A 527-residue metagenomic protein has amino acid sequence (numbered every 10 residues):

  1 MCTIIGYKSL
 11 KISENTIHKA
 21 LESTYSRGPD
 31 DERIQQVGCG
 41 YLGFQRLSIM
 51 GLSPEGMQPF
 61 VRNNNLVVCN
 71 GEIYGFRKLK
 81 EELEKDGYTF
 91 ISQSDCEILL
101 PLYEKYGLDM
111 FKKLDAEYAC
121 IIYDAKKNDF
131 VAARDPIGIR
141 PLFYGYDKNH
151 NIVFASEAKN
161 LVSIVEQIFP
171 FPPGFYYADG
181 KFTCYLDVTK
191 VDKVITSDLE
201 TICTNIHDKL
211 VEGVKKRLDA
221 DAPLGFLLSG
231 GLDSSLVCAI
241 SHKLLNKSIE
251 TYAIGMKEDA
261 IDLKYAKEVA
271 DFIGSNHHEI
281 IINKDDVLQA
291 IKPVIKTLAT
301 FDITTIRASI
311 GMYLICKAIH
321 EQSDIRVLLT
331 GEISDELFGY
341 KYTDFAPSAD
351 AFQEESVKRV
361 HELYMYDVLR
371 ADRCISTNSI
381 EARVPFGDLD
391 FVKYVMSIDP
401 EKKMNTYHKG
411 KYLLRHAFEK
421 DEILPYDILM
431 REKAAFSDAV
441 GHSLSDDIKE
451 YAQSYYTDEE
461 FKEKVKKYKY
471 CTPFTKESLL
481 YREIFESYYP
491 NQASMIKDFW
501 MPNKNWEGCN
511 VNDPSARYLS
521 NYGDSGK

Functional and structural regions predicted by a protein language model:
M1-V68, E72, P101-S197, H207-K215 (+4 more regions): N-terminal glutamine amidotransferase
K8-S13, K85, K105, K126-V131 (+7 more regions): ATP-dependent adenylate-handling active sites, centered on carboxylate activation for C-N bond formation
F44, S92, C184, A253 (+1 more regions): Structural signal for conserved beta-strand scaffold positions within catalytic alpha/beta enzyme cores
N70-E72, S94, S229, S234: Ser/Thr-glycine-rich phosphate-binding loops at phosphate-binding pockets of nucleotides, nucleotide cofactors
L83-I91, L108-M110, L161-I168, F301-I303 (+1 more regions): Short, polar/flexible loop-turn hinges at active-site or ligand-entry regions and domain interfaces
C96-L100: Short, conserved phosphate-binding/catalytic loop or strand-edge motifs used in phosphoryl-/nucleotidyl-transfer
E166-P170, L424-E432: A short alpha-helix-loop-beta-strand transition element characteristic of N-terminal alpha/beta dinucleotide-binding
